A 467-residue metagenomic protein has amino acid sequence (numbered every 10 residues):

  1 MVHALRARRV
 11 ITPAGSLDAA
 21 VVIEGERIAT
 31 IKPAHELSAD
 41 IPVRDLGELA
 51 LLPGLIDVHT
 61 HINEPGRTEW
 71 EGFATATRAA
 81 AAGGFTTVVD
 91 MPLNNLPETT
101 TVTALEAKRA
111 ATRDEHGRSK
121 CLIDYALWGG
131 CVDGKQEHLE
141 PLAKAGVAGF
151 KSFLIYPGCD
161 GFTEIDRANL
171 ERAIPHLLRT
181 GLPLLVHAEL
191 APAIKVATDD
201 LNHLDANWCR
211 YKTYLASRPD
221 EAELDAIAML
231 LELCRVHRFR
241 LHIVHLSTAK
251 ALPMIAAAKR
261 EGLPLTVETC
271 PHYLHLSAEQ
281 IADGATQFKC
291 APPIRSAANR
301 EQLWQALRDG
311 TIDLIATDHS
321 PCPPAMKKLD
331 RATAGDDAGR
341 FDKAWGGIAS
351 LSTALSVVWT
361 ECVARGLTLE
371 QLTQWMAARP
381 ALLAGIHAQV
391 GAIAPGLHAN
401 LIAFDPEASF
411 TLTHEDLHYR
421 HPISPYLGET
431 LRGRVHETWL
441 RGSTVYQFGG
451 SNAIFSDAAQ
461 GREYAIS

Functional and structural regions predicted by a protein language model:
M1-H3, R9-P53: Histidine-rich, glycine-flanked metal-binding segment
R8, L329-R340, P395-E463: C-terminal cap of metal-dependent C-N hydrolases
R8, V21, E26, E48 (+16 more regions): Divalent metal-coordination and catalytic microenvironments
L49-T112, K120: Metal-associated gating/positioning segment near the N- to mid-region
V58-E71, T99, D124-K135, C159-F162 (+1 more regions): Active-site mouth loops of central-metabolism enzymes
A110-G130: A glycine-rich helix N-cap at a beta->alpha junction
E137-I315: Histidine/acidic residue-rich metal-binding segments in metalloenzymes
Y211-M229, L233-R238, Q287, L314-I315 (+1 more regions): His/Asp/Glu-enriched, well-ordered alpha-helical/loop segment that forms or immediately abuts the divalent-metal
